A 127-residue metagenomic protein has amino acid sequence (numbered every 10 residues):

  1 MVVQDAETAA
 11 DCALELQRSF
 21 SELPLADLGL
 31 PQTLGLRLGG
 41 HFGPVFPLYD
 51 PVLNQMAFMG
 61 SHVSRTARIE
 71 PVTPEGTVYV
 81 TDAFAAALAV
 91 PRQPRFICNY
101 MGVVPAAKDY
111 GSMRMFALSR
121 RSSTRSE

Functional and structural regions predicted by a protein language model:
V2-S123: Catalytic beta-strand-to-alpha-helix segment of the class III nucleotidyl cyclase homology domain
R125-E127: Short, charged, solvent-exposed linker or helix-capping segments at domain edges/interfaces that act as flexible hinges
